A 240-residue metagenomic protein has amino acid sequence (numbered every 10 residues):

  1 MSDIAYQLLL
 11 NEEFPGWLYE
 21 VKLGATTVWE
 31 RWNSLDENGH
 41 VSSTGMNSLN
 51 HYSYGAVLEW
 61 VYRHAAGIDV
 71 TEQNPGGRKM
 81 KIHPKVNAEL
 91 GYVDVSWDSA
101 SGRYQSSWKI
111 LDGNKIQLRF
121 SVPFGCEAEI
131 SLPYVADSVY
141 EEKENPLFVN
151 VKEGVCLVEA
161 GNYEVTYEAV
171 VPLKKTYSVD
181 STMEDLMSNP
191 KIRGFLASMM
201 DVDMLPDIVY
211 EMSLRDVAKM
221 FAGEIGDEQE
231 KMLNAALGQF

Functional and structural regions predicted by a protein language model:
D3-L173: Non-catalytic C-terminal accessory modules of carbohydrate-active enzymes
N11-G16, V202, Q239-F240: A short structural micro-motif
E141-E144, M232-F240: A generic structural signal for ordered secondary structure
K174-L237: Compact, charge-rich alpha-helical regulatory domains located at protein termini
